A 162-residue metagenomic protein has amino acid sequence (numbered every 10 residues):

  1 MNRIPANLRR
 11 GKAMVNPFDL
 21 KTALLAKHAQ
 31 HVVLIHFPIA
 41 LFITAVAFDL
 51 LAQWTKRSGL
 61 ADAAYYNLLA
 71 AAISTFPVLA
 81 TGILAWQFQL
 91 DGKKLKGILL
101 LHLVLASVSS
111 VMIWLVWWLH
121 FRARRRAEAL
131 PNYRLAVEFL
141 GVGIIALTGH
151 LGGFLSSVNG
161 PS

Functional and structural regions predicted by a protein language model:
I4-S162: Polytopic transmembrane helical bundles with strong interfacial aromatic enrichment
